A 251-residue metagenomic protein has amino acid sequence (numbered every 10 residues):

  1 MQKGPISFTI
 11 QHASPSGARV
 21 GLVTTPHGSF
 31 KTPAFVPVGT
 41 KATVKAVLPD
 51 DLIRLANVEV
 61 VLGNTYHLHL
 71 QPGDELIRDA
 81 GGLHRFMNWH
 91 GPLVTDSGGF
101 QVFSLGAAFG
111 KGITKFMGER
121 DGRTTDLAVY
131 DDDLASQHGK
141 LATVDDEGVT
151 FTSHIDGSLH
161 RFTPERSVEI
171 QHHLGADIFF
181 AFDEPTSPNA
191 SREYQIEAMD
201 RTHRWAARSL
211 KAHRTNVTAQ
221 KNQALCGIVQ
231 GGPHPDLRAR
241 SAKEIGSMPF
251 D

Functional and structural regions predicted by a protein language model:
M1, D200-H203, S209-D251: Glycine-rich phosphate/ribose-binding loops and adjacent secondary-structure elements that form binding surfaces
M1-T218: Non-catalytic, usually N-terminal nucleic-acid engagement modules in DNA/RNA processing proteins
